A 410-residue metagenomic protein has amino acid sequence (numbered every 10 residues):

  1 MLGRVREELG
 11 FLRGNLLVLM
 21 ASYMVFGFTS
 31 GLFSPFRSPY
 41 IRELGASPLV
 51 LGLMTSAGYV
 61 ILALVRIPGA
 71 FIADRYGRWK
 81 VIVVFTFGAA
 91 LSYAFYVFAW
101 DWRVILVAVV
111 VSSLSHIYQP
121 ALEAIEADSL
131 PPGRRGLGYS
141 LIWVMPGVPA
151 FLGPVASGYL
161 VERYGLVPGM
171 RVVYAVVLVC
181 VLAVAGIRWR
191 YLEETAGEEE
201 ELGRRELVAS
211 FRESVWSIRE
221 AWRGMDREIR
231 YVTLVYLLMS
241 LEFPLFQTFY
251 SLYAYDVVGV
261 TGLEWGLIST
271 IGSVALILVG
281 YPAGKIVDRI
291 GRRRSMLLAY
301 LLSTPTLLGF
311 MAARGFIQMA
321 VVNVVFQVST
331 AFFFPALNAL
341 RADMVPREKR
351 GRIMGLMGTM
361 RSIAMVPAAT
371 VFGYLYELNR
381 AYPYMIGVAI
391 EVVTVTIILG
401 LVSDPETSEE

Functional and structural regions predicted by a protein language model:
M1-R13, E194-L234: Juxtamembrane intracellular "pre-TM" segments in multi-pass secondary transporters
L2-A63, E228-S269: Helix-loop boundary and gating motifs at the non-cytosolic
M24, S92, R103-I117, L237 (+1 more regions): Hydrophobic core of transmembrane alpha-helices in multi-pass small-molecule transporters, especially MFS/SLC-type
V65-G77, V161, V279-G291, Y376: Helix-to-loop junctions at the C-terminal end of transmembrane segments in multipass secondary transporters
K80-F95, L178, R294-G309: Structural signature of the two symmetry-related core transmembrane helices
A108-P146: Cytoplasmic helix-loop-helix junction between adjacent transmembrane helices in 12-TM secondary transporters
S140-G158, G358-A368: Glycine-rich segments within core transmembrane alpha-helices of 12-TM secondary carriers
L178-E200, T394-V402: C-terminal membrane-cytosol helix-exit motif in multi-pass small-molecule transporters
